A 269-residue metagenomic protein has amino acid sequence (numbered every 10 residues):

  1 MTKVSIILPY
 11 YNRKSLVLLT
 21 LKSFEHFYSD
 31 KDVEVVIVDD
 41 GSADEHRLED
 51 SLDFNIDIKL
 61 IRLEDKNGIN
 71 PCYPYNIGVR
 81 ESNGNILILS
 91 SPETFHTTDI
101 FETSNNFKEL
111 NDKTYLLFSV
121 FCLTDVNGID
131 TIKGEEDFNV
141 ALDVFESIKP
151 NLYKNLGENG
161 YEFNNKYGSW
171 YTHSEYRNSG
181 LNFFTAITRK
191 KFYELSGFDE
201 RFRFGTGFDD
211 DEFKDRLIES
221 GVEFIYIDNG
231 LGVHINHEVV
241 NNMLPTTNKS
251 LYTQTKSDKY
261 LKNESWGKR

Functional and structural regions predicted by a protein language model:
M1-S23: N-proximal low-complexity "stem/linker" segments adjacent to membrane-targeting elements
L19, S174-L181, R201-R269: C-terminal catalytic/acceptor-binding lobe
K22-D32: Short, acidic, metal-binding catalytic loop of nucleotide-sugar glycosyltransferases
D32-S42, I61-E64: Short beta-strand/loop segment that forms part of the nucleotide-sugar
V38-E49, T94-F95: A conserved acidic beta->alpha catalytic loop
D65-S82: Glycine-rich, basic loop-to-helix element that forms the pyrophosphate-binding segment of sugar-nucleotide handling
N85-T97: Short beta-strand-to-loop acidic/aromatic patch adjacent to the donor-nucleotide binding site
T103-R201: Conserved catalytic core of nucleotide-sugar-dependent glycosyltransferases
